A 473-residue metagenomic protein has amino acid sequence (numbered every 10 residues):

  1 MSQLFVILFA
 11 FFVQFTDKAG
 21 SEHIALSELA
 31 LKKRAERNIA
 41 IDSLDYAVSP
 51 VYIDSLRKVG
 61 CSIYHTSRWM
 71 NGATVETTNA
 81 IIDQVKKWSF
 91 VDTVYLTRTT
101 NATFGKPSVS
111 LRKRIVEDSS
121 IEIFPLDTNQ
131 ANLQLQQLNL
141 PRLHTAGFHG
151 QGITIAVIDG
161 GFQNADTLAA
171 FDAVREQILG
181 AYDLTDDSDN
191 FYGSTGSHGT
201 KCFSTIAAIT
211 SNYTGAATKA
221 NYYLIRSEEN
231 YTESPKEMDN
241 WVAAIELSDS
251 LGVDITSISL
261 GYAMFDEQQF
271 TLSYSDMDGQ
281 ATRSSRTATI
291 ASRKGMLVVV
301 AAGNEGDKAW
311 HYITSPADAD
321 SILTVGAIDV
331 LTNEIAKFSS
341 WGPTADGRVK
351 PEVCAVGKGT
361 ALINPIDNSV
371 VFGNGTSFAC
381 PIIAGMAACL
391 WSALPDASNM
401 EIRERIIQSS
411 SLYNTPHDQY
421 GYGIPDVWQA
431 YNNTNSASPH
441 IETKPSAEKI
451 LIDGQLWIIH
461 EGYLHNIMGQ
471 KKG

Functional and structural regions predicted by a protein language model:
L8-K113: Inhibitory N-terminal propeptides of secreted protease zymogens
Y64-H65, I81-I82, G105-V157, Y182-G196 (+4 more regions): N-terminal domain-start motif of subtilase-like serine proteases
T93, A131, R142-Y182, D186-E237 (+8 more regions): Subtilisin-like serine protease catalytic core
D159, G303, G375: Active-site glycine-centered loops adjacent to acidic/histidine catalytic or metal-binding residues that shape
A169-E176, V330-S377, N414: Catalytic-core environment of secreted peptidases
F203, I225-E229, Y312, G357-Y420: Hydrolase catalytic cores
E246-D278, A301: Short acidic, glycine-rich surface-loop motifs adjacent to enzyme active sites
Y431-N466, K471-K472: Residue-level detector of functionally pivotal "anchor" positions at catalytic/ligand-binding pockets or at interdomain
